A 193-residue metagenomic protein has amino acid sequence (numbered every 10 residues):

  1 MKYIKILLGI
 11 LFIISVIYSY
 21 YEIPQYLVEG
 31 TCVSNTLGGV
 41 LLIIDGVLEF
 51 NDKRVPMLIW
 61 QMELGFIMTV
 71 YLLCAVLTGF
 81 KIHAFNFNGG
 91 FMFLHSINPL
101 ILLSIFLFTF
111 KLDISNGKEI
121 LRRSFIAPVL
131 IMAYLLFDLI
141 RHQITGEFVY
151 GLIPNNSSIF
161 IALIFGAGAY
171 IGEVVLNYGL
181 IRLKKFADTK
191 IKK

Functional and structural regions predicted by a protein language model:
M1-I10: N-terminal membrane topogenic signal
L11-S19, I67-V76, I131-I140: Aromatic-anchored segments of alpha-helical transmembrane domains
I17-P24, N51, C74-F85, K111 (+1 more regions): Juxtamembrane "helix-exit" motif on the non-cytosolic side of transmembrane helices
Q25-C32, P56-I59, H83-H95, G117-R122 (+1 more regions): Non-cytosolic membrane-interface motifs at loop->transmembrane helix junctions
S34-V47, I97-T109, Y134, F165-I181: Hydrophobic cores of alpha-helical transmembrane segments in multi-pass inner/ER membrane proteins, independent
K53-I67, E119-P128: Interfacial segments of alpha-helical transmembrane regions
V76-G117: Membrane-proximal helix-loop-helix units in multi-pass membrane proteins
Q143-I181: Membrane-interface transmembrane-helix boundary segments in multi-pass integral membrane proteins
